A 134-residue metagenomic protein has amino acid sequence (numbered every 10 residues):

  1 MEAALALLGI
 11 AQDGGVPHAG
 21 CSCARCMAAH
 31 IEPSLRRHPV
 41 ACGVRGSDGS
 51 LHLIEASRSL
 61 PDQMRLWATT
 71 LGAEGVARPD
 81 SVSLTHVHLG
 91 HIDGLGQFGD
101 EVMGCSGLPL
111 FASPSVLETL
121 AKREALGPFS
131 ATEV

Functional and structural regions predicted by a protein language model:
M1-V134: Binuclear metal-dependent hydrolase catalytic cores
